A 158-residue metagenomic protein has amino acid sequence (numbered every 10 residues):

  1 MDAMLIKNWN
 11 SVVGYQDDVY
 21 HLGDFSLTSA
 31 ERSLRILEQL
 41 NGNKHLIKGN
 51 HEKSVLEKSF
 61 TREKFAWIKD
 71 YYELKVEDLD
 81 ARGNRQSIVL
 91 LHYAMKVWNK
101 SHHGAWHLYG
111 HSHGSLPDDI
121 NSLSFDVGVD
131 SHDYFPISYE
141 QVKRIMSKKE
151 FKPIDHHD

Functional and structural regions predicted by a protein language model:
M1-E73: Core catalytic region of metal-dependent phosphoesterases/phosphodiesterases, especially metallo-beta-lactamase-like
R62-I154: Conserved beta-sheet core of the metallophosphoesterase superfamily
